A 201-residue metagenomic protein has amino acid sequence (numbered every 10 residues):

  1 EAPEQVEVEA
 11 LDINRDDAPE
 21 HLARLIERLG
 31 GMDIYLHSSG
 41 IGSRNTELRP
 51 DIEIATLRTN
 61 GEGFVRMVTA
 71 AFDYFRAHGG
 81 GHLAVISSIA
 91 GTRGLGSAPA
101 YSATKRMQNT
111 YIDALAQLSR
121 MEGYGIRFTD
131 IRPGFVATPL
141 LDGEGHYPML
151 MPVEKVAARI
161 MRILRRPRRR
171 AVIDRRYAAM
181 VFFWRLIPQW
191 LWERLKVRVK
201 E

Functional and structural regions predicted by a protein language model:
A2-D17: Rossmann-fold cofactor-recognition segment
S38-R44: Conserved NAD(P)H cofactor-binding loop of Rossmann-fold oxidoreductase domains
N45-R58: Short alpha-helical oligomerization interface
V68, T104: Active-site helix of classical SDR
S88: Residue(s) in the substrate-gating loop at a strand-loop-helix junction that position the organic substrate next
R93-P99: Active-site loop immediately N-terminal to the catalytic Tyr-X3-Lys motif of short-chain dehydrogenase/reductase
D130, G145-V181: C-terminal helical subdomain
